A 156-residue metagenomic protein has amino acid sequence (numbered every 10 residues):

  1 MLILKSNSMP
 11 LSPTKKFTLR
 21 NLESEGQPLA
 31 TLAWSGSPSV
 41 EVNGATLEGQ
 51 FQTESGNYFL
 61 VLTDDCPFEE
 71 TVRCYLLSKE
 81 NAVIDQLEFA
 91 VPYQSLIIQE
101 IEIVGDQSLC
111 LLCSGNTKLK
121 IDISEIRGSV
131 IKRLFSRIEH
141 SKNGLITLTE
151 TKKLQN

Functional and structural regions predicted by a protein language model:
L2-T18, V42-G56, P92-I103, R137-Q155: Repeated scaffold domains used in trafficking and secretory/extracellular systems, primarily beta-propellers
S12, N21-Q27, C66-T71, V130: Short, solvent-exposed loop/turn segments at conserved positions within beta-propeller repeat blades
G26-G36, L109: Short polybasic amphipathic segments
G26-L29, P67-Y75, T117-E125: Structural motif
L32-A82: Short, well-structured hydrophobic secondary-structure segments
E88-S129: Short aromatic loop motif centered on NTY/YTY
S114-N156: Mixed-charge, glycine-accented linear interaction segment located at domain edges/termini
